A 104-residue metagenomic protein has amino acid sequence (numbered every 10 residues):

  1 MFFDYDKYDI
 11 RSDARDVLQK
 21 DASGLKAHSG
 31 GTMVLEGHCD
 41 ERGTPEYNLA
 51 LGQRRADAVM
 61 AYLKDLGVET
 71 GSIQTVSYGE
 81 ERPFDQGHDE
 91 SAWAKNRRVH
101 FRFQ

Functional and structural regions predicted by a protein language model:
M1-Q19, D40-P45: Short, solvent-exposed beta-strand/turn patches at coil↔beta or beta↔helix junctions that act as interaction loops
D13-K20, E46, A50, R54-A58 (+1 more regions): Extracytoplasmic/secreted proteins, especially bacterial periplasmic and envelope-associated proteins
K26-H28, A92-K95: Extracellular/periplasmic catalytic domains that process cell-envelope and extracellular macromolecules
S29-H38, Q53-F84, R97-Q104: A non-catalytic structural micro-motif
Q86-D89: Short beta-alpha junctions and helix-cap segments that line functional grooves
